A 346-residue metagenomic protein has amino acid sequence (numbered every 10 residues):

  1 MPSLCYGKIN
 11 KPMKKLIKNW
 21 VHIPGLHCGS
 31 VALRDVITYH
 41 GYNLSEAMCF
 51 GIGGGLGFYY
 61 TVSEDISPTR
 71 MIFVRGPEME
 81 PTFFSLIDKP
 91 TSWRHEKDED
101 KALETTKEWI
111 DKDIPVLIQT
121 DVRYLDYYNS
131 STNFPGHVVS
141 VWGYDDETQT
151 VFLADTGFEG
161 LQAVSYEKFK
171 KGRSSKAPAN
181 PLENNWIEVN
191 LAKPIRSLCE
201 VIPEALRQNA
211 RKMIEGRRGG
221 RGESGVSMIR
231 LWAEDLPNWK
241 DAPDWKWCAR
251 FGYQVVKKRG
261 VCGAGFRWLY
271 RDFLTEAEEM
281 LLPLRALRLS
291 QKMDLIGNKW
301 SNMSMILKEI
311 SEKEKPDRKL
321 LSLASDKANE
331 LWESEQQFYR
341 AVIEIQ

Functional and structural regions predicted by a protein language model:
M13-L44, G54-P194: Conserved active-site-adjacent core of cysteine acyl-enzyme catalytic domains
I23, R70, W93-E96, V189 (+7 more regions): Charge-dense, low-complexity intrinsically disordered segments
T38-A47, L274-L281: Short helix-capping/linker segments at secondary-structure and domain boundaries
D146-C262: Noncatalytic regulatory segments and standalone regulatory/sensor domains
Q254-Q346: Charged, long alpha-helical assembly modules
